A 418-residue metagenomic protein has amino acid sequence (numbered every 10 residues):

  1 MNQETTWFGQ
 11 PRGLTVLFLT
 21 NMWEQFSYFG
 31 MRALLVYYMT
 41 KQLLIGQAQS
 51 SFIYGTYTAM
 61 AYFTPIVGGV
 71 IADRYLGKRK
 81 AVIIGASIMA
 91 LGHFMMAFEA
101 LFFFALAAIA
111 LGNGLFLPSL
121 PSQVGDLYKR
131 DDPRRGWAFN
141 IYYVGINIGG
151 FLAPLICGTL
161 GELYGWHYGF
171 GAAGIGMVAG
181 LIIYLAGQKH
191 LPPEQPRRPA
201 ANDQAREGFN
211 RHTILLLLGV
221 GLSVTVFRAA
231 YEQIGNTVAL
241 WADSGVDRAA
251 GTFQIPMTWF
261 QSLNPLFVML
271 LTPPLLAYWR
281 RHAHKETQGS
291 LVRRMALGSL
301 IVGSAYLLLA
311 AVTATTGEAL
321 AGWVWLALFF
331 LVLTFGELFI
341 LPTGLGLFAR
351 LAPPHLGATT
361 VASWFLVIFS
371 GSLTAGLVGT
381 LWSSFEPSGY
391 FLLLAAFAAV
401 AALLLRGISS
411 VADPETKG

Functional and structural regions predicted by a protein language model:
M1-R12, K129-P133, C157-F253, L275 (+2 more regions): Intracellular loop-helix junctions on the cytosolic face of multi-pass helical membrane proteins
M22, G92, L101-F116, E318-F339: Hydrophobic core of transmembrane alpha-helices in multi-pass small-molecule transporters, especially MFS/SLC-type
A33-Q49, I234-F260: Short amphipathic helix-loop junctions that connect adjacent transmembrane helices in Major Facilitator Superfamily/SLC
G55-A72, L117, S262-L275: Central cavity-lining transmembrane alpha-helices of secondary-active solute carriers, predominantly the Major
A61, R134-E162, G169-G180, Y184 (+2 more regions): Glycine-rich segments within core transmembrane alpha-helices of 12-TM secondary carriers
P65-A97: Conserved MFS/SLC helix-loop-helix module at the cytosolic interface between two early adjacent transmembrane helices
I84-F104, L297-E318: C-terminal ends and interior cores of transmembrane alpha-helices in multi-pass membrane transporters/permeases
F253-A283, G298-Y306: Transmembrane alpha-helices of Major Facilitator/SLC transporters
